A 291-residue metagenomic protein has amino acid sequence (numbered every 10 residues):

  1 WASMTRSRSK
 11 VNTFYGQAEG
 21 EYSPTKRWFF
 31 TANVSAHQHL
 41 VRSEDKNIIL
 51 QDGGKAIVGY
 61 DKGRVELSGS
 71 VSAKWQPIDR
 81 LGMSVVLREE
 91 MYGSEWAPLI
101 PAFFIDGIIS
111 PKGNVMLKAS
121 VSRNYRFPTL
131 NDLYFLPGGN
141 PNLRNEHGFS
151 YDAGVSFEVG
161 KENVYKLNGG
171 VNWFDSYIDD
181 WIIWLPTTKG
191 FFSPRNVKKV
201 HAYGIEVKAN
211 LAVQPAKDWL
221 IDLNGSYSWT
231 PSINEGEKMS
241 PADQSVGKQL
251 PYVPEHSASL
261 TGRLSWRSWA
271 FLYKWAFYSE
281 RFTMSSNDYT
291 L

Functional and structural regions predicted by a protein language model:
W1, I108-S110, M116-K118, N145-D218 (+2 more regions): Membrane-embedded beta-barrel scaffold of Gram-negative outer-membrane proteins
W1, V11, H37-S43, E90-S94 (+6 more regions): Structural signature of outer-membrane beta-barrel domains
W1-M4, R42-Q51, E95-P101, L130-L136 (+3 more regions): Outer-membrane beta-barrel translocator domains and adjoining extracellular loop/strand segments of Gram-negative
A2-S7, Y15, E19, Q51-Y60 (+5 more regions): Extracellular loop and loop/strand-boundary signature of outer-membrane beta-barrel proteins
R8-N12, G16-F30: Outer membrane beta-barrel translocator domains of Type V secretion systems
K10-F14, G63-L67, A97-L99, H147-Y151 (+5 more regions): Residues that define the transmembrane beta-barrel architecture of outer-membrane proteins
R27-T31, S35-V41, Q51-S176, T261-R263: Structural signature of Gram-negative outer-membrane beta-barrels, strongest in the C-terminal barrel of TonB-dependent
Q76-G82, W173-Y177, N196-S285: Gram-negative outer-membrane beta-barrel transporters
